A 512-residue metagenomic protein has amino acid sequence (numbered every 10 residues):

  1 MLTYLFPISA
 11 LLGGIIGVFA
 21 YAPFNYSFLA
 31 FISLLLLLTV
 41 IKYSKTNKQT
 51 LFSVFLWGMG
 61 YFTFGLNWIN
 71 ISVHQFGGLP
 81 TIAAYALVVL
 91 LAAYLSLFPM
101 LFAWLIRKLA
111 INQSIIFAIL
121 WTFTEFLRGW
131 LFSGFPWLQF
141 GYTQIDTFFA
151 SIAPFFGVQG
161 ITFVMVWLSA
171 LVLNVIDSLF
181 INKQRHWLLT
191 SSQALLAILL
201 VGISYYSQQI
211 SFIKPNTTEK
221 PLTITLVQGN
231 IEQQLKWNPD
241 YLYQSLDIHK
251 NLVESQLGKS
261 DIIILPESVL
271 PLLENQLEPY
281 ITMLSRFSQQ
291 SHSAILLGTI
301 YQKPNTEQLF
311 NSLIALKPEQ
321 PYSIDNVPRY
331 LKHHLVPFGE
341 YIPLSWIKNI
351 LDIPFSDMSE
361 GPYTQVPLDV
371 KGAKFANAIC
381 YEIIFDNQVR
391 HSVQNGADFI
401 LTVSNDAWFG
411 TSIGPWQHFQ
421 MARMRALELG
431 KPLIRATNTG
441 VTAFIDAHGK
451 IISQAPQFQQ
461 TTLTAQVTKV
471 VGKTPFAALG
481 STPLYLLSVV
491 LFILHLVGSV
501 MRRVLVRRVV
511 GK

Functional and structural regions predicted by a protein language model:
M1-F212, T411, T439-T442, I452 (+2 more regions): Membrane-embedded alpha-helical bundles of multi-pass enzymes that act on lipidic or dolichyl-linked glycan substrates
F126, R423, L433, V500-M501 (+1 more regions): Intrinsically disordered, low-complexity sequence elements enriched in Ser/Thr/Gly/Pro
I210-P483: Soluble catalytic domains of enzymes that build or remodel membrane lipids, polysaccharides, and related
V506-K512: Short, charged juxtamembrane terminal tails flanking transmembrane helices
